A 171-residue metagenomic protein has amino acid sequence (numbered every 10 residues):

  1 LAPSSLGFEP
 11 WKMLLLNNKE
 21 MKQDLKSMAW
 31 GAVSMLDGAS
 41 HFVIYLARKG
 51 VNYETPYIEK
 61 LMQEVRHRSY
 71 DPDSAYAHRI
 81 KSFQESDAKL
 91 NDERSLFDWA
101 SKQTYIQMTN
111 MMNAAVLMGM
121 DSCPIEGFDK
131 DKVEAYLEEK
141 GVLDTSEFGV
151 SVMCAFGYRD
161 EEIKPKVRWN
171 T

Functional and structural regions predicted by a protein language model:
L1-T171: Acidic, surface-exposed loops and disordered segments
